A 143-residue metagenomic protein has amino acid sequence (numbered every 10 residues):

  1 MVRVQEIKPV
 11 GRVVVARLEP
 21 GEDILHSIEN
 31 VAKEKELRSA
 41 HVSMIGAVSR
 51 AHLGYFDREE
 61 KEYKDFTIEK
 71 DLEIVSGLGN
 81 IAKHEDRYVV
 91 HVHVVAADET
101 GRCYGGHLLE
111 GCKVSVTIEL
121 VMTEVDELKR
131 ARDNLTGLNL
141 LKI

Functional and structural regions predicted by a protein language model:
M1-V90, V95-I143: N-terminal intrinsically disordered, cationic/polar leader segments that include organellar targeting peptides
